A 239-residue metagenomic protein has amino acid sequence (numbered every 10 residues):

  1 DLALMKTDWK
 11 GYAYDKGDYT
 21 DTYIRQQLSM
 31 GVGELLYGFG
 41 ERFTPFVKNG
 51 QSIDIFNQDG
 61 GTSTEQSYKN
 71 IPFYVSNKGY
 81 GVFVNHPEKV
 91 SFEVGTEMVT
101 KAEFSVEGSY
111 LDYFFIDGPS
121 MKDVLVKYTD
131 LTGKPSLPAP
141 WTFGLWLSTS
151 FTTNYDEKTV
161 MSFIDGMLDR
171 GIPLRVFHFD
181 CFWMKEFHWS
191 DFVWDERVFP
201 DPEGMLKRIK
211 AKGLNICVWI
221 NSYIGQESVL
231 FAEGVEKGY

Functional and structural regions predicted by a protein language model:
D1-P140, S148-S150, E157-K158, I164-D169: Catalytic and substrate-binding clefts that recognize carbohydrates or anionic sugar/phosphate headgroups
S136-Y239: Aromatic-lined carbohydrate-binding/catalytic grooves of carbohydrate-active enzymes
